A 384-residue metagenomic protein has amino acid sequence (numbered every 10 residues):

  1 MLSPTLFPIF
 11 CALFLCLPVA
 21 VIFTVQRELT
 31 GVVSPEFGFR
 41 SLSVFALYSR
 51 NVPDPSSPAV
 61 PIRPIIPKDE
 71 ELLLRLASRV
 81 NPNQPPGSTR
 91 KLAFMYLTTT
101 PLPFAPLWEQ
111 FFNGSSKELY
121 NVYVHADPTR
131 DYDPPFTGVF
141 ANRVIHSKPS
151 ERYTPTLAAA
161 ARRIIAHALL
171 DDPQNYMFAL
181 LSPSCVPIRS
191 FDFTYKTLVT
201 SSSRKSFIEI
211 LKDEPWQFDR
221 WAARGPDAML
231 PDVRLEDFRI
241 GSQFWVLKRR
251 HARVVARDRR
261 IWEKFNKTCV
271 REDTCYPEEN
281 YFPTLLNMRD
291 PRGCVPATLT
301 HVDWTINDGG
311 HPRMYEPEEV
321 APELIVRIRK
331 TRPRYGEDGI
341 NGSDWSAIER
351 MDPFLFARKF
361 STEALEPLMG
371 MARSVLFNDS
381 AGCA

Functional and structural regions predicted by a protein language model:
M1-A384: ER/Golgi luminal nucleotide-sugar-dependent glycosyltransferases, focusing on the catalytic module
